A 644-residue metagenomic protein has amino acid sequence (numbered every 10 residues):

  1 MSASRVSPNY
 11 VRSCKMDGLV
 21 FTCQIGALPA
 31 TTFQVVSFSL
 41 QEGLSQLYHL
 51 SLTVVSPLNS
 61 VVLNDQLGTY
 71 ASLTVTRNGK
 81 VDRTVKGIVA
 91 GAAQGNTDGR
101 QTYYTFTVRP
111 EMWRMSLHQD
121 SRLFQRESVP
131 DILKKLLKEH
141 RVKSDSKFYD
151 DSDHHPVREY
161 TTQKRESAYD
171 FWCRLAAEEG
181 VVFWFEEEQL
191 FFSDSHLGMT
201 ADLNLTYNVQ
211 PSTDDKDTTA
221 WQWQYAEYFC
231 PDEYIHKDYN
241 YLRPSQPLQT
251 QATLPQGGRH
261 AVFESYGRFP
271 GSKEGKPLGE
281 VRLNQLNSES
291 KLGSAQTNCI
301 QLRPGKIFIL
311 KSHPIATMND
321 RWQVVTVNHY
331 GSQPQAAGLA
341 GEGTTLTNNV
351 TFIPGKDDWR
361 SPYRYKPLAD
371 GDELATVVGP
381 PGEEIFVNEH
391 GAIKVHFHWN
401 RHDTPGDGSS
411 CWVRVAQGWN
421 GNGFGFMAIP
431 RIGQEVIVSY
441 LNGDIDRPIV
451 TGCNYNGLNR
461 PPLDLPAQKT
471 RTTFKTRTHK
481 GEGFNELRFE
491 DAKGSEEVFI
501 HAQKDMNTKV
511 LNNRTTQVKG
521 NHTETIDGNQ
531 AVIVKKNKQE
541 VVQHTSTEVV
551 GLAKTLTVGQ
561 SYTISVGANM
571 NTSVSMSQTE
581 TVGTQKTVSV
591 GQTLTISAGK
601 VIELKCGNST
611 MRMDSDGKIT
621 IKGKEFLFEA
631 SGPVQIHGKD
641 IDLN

Functional and structural regions predicted by a protein language model:
M1-F33, T218-A220, D370-T376: Polar/acidic, low-complexity leader/linker segments enriched in S/T/G and N/D
V6-V11, K15-Q24, V55-A93, P130-E139 (+2 more regions): Short, acidic/charged, Gly/Pro-enriched secondary-structure junctions
S51-V61, N287-N298, W419-G425: Short alpha-helix capping/helix-loop boundary micro-motifs
L63-K147, Y160-T161, D202, Q246: Surface-exposed cap/loop segments at beta↔alpha junctions
A93-V108, Y330-V350, I385-H390, L458-A467: Short, solvent-exposed secondary-structure boundary/capping segments
D98, E127-P130, K135-D145, S152-D153 (+1 more regions): Extended, domain-scale alpha-helical bundle/helix-rich regions
R109-E111, R126-F148, E264-P277, P380-G408: Glycine-rich, acidic and aromatic/proline-enriched surface loops and short helix-turn segments that act as binding
F191-S193, D370-K622, L627-F628: Structural signature for extended repeat/solenoid scaffolds and their inter-repeat hinge/linker regions, spanning
